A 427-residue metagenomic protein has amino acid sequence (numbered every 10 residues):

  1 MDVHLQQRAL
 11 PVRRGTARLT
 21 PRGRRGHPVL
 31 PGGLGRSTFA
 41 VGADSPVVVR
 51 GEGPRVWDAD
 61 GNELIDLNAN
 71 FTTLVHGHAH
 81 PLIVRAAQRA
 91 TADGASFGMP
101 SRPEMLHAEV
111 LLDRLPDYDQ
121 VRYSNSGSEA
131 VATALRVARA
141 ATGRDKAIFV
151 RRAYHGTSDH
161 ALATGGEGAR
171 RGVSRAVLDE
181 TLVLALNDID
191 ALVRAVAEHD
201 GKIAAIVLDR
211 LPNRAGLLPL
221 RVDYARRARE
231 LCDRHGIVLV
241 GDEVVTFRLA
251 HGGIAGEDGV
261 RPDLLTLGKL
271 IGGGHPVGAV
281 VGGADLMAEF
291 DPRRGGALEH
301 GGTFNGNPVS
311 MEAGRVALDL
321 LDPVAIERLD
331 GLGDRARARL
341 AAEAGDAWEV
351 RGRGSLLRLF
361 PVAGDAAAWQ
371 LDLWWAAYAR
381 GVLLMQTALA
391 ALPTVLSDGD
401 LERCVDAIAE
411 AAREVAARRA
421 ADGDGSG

Functional and structural regions predicted by a protein language model:
V3-G427: Conserved N-terminal phosphate-binding loop of PLP-dependent enzymes in the Aspartate aminotransferase
